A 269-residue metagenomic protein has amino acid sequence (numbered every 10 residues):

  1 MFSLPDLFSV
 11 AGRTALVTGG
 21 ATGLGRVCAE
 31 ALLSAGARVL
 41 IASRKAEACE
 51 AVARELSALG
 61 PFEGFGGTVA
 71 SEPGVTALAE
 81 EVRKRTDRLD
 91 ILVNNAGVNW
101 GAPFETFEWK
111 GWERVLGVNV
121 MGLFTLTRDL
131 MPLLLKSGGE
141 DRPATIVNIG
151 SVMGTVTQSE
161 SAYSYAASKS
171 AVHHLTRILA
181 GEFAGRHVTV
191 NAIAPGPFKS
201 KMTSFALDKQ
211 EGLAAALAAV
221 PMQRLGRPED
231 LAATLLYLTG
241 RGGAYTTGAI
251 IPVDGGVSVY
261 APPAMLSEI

Functional and structural regions predicted by a protein language model:
F2-D6, L236, T247-I269: Short C-terminal tail/terminal secondary-structure segment of NAD(P)H-dependent dehydrogenase/reductase domains
T14, A21-T22: Conserved glycine-rich cofactor-binding loop
V93, A184, T189, T246-G248: Short, small/polar-rich loop/turn modules that mediate ligand/substrate recognition or access, typified
P103-F104, E108-L116, A216: Substrate-binding pocket helix/loop in short-chain dehydrogenase/reductase
T127, S168, T176: Active-site helix of classical SDR
P132, G181-E182, A244: Alpha-helical segment proximal to the catalytic Tyr-Lys
S151: Residue(s) in the substrate-gating loop at a strand-loop-helix junction that position the organic substrate next
